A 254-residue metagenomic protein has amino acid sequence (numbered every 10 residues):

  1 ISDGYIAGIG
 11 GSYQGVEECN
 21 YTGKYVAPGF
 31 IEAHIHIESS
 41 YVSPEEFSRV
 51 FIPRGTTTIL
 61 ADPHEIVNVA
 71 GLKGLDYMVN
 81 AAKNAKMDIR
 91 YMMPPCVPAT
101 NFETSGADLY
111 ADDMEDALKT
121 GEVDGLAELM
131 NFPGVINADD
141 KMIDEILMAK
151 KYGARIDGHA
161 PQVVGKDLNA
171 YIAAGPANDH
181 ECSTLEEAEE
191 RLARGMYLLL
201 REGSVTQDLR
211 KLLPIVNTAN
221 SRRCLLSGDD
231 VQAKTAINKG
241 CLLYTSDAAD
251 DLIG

Functional and structural regions predicted by a protein language model:
I1-G29: Histidine-rich, glycine-flanked metal-binding segment
K24-E46: Di-metal (Zn2+ and/or Mg2+/Mn2+) metal-binding site signature of metallo-dependent hydrolases with the MBL/beta-CASP
I31-A33, I59-A61, I89-Y91, A127 (+4 more regions): Hydrophobic faces of well-ordered beta-strands that scaffold small-molecule active sites in alpha/beta enzyme cores
S48-G153, A219: Divalent-metal coordination cores built from histidine and acidic residues
E122-V123, I172-N178, A193-L198, N220-R223: Glycine-enriched alpha-helix->loop->beta-strand junction motifs that scaffold or abut catalytic
E128-E186, E202-T206: Divalent metal-binding pocket/active-site signature
E181, L199-S204, N220-G240: Short acidic/histidine-rich active-site segments
Y244-A249: Conserved small/polar residues in nucleotide/adenosyl-binding loops
